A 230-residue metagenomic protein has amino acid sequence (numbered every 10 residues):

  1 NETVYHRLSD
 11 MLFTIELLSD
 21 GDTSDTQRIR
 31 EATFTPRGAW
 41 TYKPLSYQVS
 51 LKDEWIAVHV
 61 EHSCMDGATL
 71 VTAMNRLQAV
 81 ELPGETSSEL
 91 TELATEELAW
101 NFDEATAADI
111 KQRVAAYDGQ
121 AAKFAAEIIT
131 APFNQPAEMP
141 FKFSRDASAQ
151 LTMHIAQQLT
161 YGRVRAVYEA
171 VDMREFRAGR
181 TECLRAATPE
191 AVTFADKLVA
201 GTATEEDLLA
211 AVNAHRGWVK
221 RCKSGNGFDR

Functional and structural regions predicted by a protein language model:
N1-R230: Acyl-CoA-dependent O-acyltransferases
